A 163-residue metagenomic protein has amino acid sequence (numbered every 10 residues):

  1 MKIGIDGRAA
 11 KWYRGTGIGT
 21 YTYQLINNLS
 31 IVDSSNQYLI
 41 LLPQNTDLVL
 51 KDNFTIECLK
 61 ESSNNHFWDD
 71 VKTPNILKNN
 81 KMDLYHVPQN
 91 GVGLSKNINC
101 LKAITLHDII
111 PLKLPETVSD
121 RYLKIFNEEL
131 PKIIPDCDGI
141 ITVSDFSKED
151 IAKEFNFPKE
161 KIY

Functional and structural regions predicted by a protein language model:
M1-Y163: Carbohydrate transferase catalytic cores enriched for Leloir-type hexosyltransferases
